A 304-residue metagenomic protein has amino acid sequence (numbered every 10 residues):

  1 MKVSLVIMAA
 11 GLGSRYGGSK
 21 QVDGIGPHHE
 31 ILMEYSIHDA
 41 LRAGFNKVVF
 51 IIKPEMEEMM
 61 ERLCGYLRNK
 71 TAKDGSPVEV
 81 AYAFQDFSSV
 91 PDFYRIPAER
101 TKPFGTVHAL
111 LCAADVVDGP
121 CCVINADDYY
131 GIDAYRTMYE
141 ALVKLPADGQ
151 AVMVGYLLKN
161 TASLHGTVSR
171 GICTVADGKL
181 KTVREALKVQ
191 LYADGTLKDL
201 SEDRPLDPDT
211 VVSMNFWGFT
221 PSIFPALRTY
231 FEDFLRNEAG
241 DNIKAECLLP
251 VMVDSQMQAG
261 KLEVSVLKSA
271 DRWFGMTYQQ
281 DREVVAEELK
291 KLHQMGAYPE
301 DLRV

Functional and structural regions predicted by a protein language model:
M1-N69, Q85, G119: N-terminal glycine-rich phosphate-binding loop and ensuing alpha1 helix
G13, Y129-G131: A short, conserved beta-strand element in the Rossmann-like catalytic core that flanks the donor/metal-binding loop
N69-P120: Short phosphate-binding loop-to-helix
D92-K102, G166-G171, Q280-V284: Short, surface-exposed amphipathic charged segments that create phosphate/polyanion-binding patches used for binding
G119-Y129: Short beta-strand-to-loop acidic/aromatic patch adjacent to the donor-nucleotide binding site
I132-W217: Conserved core of the sugar-phosphate nucleotidyltransferase
F216-R228: Conserved nucleotide-sugar donor-binding and metal-coordinating catalytic region shared by glycosyltransferases
R228-L262: A C-terminal functional module that forms or caps the active site or interfaces directly with catalytic machinery
